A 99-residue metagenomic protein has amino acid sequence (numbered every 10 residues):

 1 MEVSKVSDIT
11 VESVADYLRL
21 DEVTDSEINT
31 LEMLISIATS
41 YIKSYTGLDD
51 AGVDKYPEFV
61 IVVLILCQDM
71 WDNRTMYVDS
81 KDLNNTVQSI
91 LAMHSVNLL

Functional and structural regions predicted by a protein language model:
M1-L99: Divalent metal-cofactor coordination and adjacent catalytic microenvironments
